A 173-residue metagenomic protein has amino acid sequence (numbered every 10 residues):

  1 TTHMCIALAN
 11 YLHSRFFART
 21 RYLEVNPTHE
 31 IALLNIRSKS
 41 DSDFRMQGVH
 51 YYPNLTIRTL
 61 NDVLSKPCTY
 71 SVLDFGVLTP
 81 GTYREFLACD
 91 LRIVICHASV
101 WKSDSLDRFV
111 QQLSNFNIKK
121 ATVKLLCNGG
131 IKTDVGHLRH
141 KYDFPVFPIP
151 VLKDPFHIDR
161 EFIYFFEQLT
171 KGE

Functional and structural regions predicted by a protein language model:
T1, I6, R15-G81, F86-A88 (+1 more regions): P-loop/Walker-type NTP enzyme "switch/lid" segment
I6, I57-R58, S103, D107 (+1 more regions): Short, well-ordered alpha-helical scaffold segments within catalytic/effector domains
L12: Aromatic pocket-lining residues of Rossmann-like dinucleotide-binding sites
N35-D41, N117, D143, K171: Short, flexible coil/linker elements and helix-boundary hinge sites characteristic of intrinsically disordered
S65-R160: Conserved catalytic-core segment of NTP-binding enzymes
F156-E173: NTP-binding/hydrolysis catalytic cores, primarily Walker-type P-loop NTPases
